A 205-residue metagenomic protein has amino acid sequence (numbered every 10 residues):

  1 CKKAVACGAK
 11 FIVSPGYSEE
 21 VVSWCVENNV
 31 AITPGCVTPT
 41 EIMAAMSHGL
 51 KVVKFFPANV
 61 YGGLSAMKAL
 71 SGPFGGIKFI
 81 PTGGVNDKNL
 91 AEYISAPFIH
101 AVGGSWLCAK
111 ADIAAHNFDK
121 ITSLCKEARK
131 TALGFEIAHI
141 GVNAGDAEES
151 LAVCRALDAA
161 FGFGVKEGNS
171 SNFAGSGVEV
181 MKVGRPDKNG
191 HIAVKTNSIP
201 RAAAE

Functional and structural regions predicted by a protein language model:
C1-C7, T40-G49, S65, S71 (+1 more regions): Catalytic cores of alpha/beta
C1-K2, G8-S18, A31-I42, K51-N59 (+2 more regions): Catalytic beta/alpha-barrel core
A4, C25, V53, Y93 (+1 more regions): Conserved, mostly hydrophobic/aromatic
G16-V21, K54-L64, F98-I121: Glycine-rich phosphate-binding active-site loops on the catalytic face of alpha/beta enzymes
C25-V30, A111-L133: C-terminal helical cap(s) of enzyme catalytic domains, especially alpha/beta-barrels
R129-C154, D187-V194: N-terminal beta-strand motif that seeds the catalytic metal site of vicinal oxygen chelate
G141-V183, R201-A202: Core segments of cupin and vicinal oxygen chelate
R185-E205: Mid-chain, well-packed structural core segment of small domains
